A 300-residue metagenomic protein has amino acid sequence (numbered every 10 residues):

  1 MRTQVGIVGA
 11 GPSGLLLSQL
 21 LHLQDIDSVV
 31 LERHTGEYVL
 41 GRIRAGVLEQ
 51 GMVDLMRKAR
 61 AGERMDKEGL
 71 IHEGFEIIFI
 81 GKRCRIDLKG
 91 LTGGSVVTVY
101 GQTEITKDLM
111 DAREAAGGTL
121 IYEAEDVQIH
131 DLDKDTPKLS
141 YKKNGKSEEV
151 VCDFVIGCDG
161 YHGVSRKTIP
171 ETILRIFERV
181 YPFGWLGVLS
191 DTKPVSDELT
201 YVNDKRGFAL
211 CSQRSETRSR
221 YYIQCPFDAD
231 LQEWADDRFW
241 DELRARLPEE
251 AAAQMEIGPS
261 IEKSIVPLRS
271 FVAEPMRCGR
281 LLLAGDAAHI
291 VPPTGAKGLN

Functional and structural regions predicted by a protein language model:
M1-V5: Extreme N-terminal starter segment of soluble prokaryotic enzymes
I7-L23, D27, L109, E262-N300: Conserved mid-domain beta->alpha element of the FAD-binding
H22-I43: Glycine-rich FAD pyrophosphate-binding loop
D27, G62, T119: Residue-level detector of anion-binding/catalytic polar loops
L31, C158, G285-D286: Active-site flanking residues adjacent to catalytic metal/cofactor-binding acidic residues
Y38, D159-G160, V291-P292: Glycine-rich, N-terminal phosphate-binding loop of Rossmann-like dinucleotide-binding domains
G41-A45, E49-A116, H130-D133: Active-site-adjacent segment of FAD-dependent monooxygenases/related oxidoreductases
D111, G118, Y122-Q128, L132-L268 (+2 more regions): Conserved FAD-binding catalytic core of PHBH/FMO-like flavoproteins
